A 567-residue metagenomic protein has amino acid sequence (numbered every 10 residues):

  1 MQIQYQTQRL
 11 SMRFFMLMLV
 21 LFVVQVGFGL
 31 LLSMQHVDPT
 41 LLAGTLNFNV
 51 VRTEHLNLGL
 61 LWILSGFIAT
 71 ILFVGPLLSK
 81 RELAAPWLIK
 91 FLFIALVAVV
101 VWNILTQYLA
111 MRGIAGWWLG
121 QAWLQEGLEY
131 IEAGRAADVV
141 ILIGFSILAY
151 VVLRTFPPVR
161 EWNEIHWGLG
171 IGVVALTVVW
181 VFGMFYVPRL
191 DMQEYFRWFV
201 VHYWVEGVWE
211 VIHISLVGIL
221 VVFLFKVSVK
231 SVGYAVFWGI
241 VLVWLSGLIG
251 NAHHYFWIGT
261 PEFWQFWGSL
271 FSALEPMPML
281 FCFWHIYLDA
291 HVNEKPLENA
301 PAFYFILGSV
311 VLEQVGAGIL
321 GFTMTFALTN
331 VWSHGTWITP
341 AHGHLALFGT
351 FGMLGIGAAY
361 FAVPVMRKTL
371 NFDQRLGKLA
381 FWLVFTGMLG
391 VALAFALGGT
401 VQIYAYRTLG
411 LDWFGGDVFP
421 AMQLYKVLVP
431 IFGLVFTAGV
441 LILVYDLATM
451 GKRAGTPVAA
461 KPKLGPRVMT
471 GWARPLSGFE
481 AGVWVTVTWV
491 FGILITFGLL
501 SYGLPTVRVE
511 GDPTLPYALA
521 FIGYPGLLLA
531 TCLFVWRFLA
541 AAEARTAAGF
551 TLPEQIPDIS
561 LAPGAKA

Functional and structural regions predicted by a protein language model:
M1-M12, Q402-M422, M450-Y517, G523-A567: Extramembrane terminal tails and long inter-domain/linker segments of multi-pass membrane proteins
Q6-L21, T45-F67, A84-I94, Q125-I143 (+7 more regions): Membrane-entry segments of alpha-helical transmembrane domains in multi-pass membrane proteins
S11-M18, A84-A98, E164-A175, K226-S246 (+4 more regions): Interfacial and helix-entry/exit segments of alpha-helical transmembrane bundles in multi-pass inner-membrane proteins
L17-L31, I68, I94-V101, L105 (+15 more regions): Lipid-exposed faces of alpha-helical membrane segments in multi-pass integral membrane proteins
L21-P39, L105-T106, V179-Y186, A317-G321 (+1 more regions): Alpha-helical transmembrane segments of multi-pass membrane proteins
L30-V37, A43, V50-F156, G183-L190 (+2 more regions): Membrane-interface helix-loop-helix modules in multi-pass inner-membrane proteins
G66-F93, Q107-M111, L142-W162, I212-V227 (+5 more regions): Internal transmembrane alpha-helix with an interfacial aromatic "cap," most often the third helix
R197-V201, E210, I214-N330, T336-T339: Membrane-embedded translocation segments of transport machinery
